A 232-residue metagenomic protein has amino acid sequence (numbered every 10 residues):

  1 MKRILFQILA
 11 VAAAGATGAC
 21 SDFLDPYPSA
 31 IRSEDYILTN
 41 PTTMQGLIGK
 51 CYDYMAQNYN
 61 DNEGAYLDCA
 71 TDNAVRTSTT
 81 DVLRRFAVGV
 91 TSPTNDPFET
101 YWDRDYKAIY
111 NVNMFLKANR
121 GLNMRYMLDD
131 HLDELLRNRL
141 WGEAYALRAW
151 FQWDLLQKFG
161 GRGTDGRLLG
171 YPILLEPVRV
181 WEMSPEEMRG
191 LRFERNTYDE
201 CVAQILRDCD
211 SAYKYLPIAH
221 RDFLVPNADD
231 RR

Functional and structural regions predicted by a protein language model:
M1-A30: Bacterial Sec-dependent N-terminal signal peptides
C20-A70: Membrane-proximal, proline-rich intrinsically disordered regions
L24, I37-L38, C69, F86 (+3 more regions): Short clusters of hydrophobic/aromatic residues that line enzyme substrate/ligand-binding pockets
P28, N60-G64, L155-R167: Short, solvent-exposed loop/turn and secondary-structure capping segments
Q45, D53, D81-G161, M188-A203 (+1 more regions): Conserved, well-structured interaction surfaces
G64-T80, W102, Y110: Conserved oxyanion/phosphate-binding beta-strand-loop segments in alpha/beta enzyme cores
R162-M183: Short, flexible, mixed-charge acidic loops at enzyme active sites
P226-R232: Amphipathic alpha-helical protein-interaction segments enriched in hydrophobic
